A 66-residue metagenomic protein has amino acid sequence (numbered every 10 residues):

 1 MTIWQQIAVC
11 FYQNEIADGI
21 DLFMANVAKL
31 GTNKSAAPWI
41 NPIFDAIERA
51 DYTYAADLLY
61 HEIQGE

Functional and structural regions predicted by a protein language model:
M1-E66: C-terminal-biased regions
